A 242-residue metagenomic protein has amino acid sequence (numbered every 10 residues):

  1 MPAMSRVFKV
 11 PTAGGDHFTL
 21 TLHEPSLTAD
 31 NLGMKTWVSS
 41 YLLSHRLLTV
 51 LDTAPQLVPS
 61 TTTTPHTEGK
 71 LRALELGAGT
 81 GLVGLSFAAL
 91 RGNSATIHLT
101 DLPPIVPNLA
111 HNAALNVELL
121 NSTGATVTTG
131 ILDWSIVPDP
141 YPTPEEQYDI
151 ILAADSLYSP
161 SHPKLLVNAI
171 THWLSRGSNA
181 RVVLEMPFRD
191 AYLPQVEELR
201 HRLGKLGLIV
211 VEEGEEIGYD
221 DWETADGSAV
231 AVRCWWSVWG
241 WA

Functional and structural regions predicted by a protein language model:
M1-A242: S-adenosylmethionine-dependent methyltransferases
